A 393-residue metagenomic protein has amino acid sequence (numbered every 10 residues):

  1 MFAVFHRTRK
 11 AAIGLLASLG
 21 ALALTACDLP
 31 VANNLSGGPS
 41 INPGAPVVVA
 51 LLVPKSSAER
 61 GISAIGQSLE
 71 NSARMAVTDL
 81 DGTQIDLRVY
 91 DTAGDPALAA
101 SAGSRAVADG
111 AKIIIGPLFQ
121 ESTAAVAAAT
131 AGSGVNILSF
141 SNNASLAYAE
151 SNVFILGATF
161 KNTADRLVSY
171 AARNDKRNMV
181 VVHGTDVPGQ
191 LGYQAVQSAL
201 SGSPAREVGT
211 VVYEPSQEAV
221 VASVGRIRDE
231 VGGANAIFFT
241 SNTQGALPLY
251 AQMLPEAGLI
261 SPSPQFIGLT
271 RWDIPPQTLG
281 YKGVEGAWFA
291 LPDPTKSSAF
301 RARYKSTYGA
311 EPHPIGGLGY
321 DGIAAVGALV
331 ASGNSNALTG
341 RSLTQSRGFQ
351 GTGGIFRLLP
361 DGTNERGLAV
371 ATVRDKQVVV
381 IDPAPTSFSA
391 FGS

Functional and structural regions predicted by a protein language model:
L22-A26: C-terminal motif of bacterial Sec signal peptides marking the signal peptidase cleavage site
D28-V31: Bacterial signal peptide processing site
S68, D79-A147: Beta-alpha junction/loop-to-helix N-cap segments that form part of ligand/metal-binding clefts
A106-L118, I137-F140, N178-H183, V208 (+3 more regions): Periplasmic-binding protein-like
N136, L146-S169, H183, Y281-D293: Short beta-strand elements at the ligand-binding edges of bilobed clamshell
I155-V212: An alpha-beta-alpha
A234, L247-Y320, G333, A384 (+1 more regions): Extracellular/periplasmic periplasmic-binding protein-like sensory domains
Y308-I323, G327-I381, F391-S393: Segments of small-molecule ligand-sensing domains
